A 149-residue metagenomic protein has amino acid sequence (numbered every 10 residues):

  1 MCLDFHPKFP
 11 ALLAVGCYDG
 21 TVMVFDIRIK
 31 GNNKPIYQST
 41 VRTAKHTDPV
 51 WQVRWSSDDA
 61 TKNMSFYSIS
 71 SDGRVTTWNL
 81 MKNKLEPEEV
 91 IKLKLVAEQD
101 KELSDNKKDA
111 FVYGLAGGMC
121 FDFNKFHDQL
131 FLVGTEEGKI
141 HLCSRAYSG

Functional and structural regions predicted by a protein language model:
M1-C2, I29-S56, T77-C120, H141-G149: Inter-blade linker and blade-boundary elements of WD-repeat/beta-propeller domains
C2, H6, A14, Y18-G20 (+3 more regions): Catalytic cores of eukaryotic secretory-pathway lumenal/extracellular enzymes that build and remodel glycoconjugates
L3-P10, V53-N63, Y113, D122-D128: Loop/turn segments within WD40 beta-propeller blades
F9-A14, A60-Y67, T76, H127-V133 (+1 more regions): Structural hallmark of WD40 beta-propellers
P10, V15, D19, H46-V50 (+3 more regions): Generic preference for well-ordered alpha-helical elements
P10-A14, Q38-K45, W55, D72 (+2 more regions): Contiguous hydrophobic segments
D19-M23, D72-V75, E137-H141: Short coil/turn segments within WD40 beta-propeller repeats
S71, G118-D128, L132-E136: Intrinsically disordered, low-complexity acidic/polar tracts
